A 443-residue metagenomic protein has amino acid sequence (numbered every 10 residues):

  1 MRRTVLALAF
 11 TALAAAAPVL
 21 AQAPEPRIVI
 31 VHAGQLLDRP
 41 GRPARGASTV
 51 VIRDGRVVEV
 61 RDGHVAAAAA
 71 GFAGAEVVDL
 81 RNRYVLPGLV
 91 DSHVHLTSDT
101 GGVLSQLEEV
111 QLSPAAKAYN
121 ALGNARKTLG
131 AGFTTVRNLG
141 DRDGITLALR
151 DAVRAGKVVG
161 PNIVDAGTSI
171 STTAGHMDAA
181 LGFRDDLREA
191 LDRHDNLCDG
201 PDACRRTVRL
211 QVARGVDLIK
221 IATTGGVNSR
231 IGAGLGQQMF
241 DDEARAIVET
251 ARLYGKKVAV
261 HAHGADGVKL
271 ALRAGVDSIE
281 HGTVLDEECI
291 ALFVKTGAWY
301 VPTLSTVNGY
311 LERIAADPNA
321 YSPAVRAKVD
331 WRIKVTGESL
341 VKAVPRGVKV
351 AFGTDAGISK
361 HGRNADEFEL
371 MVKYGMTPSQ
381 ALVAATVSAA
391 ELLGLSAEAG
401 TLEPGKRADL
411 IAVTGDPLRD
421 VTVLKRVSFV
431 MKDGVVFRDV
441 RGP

Functional and structural regions predicted by a protein language model:
A7-A16: Bacterial N-terminal signal peptides
A23-R27, L36, P40-L86: Histidine-rich, glycine-flanked metal-binding segment
R83-K157, T173-D178, D242, D266 (+1 more regions): Metal-associated gating/positioning segment near the N- to mid-region
T97-K117, T173-R193, V227-F240, T296-I333: Active-site gating loops and adjacent loop-to-helix segments of metal-dependent hydrolytic enzymes
T100-L104, T146, G175-H176, S229-I231 (+6 more regions): Histidine/acidic-residue-rich catalytic or RNA/ligand-binding cores of hydrolases and nuclease-related proteins
E109, L253, K257, Y321-A324 (+1 more regions): His/Asp/Glu-enriched, well-ordered alpha-helical/loop segment that forms or immediately abuts the divalent-metal
N120-T146, G160-S169, V216-S229, K257 (+2 more regions): Divalent metal-dependent hydrolysis catalytic cores, especially in the metallo-beta-lactamase
D151-S169, L235-V260, V301-S305: Alpha-helix-loop-beta-strand connector modules within alpha/beta enzyme cores
